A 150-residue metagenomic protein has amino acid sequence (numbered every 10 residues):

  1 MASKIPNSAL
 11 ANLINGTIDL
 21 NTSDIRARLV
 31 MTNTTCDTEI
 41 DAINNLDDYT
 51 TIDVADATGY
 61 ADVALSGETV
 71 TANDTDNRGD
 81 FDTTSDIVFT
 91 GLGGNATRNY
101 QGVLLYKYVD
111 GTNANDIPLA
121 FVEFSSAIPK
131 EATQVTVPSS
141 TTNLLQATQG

Functional and structural regions predicted by a protein language model:
M1-Q101, Y108-G150: Small cysteine-rich, disulfide-bonded extracellular modules of the LU/uPAR three-finger superfamily and closely related
